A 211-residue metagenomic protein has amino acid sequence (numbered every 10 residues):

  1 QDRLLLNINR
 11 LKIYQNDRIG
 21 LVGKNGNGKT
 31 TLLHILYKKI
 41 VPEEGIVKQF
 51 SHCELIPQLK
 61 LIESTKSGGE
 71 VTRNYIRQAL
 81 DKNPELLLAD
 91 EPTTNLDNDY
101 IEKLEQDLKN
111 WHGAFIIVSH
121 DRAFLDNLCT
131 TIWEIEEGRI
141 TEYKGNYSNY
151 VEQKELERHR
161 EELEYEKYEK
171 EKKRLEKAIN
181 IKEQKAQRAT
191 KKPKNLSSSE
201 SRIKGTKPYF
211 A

Functional and structural regions predicted by a protein language model:
Q1-E166: ABC ATP-binding cassette signature C-motif
Q1-N7, Y14, G68-G69, Q153-A211: Coupling and communication elements adjacent to P-loop NTPase active sites across diverse families
